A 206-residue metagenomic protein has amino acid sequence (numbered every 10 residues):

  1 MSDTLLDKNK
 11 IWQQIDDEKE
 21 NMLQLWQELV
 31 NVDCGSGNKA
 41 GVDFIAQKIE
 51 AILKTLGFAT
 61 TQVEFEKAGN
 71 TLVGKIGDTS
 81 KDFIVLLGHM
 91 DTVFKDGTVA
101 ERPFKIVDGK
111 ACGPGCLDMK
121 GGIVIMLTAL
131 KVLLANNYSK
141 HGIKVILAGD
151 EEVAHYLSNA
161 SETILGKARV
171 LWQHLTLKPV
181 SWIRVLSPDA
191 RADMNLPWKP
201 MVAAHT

Functional and structural regions predicted by a protein language model:
S2-P114, L134-Y138: Acidic/His- and Gly-rich active-site-bordering loop/insert found across diverse amide/peptide-bond hydrolases
N31, V85, C112, K144 (+3 more regions): Conserved beta-strand segments that form the floor/walls of ligand-binding pockets within enzyme and binding domains
T71-K75, H174, P197: Conserved hydrophobic/aromatic beta-strand scaffold that supports enzyme active sites
G77, K178, K199-A203: Solvent-exposed residues in well-ordered beta-strands and their adjoining turns, especially edge/terminal strands
G88, D189, P200: Pocket-edge structural micro-motifs
K120-N195: Acidic/histidine-rich catalytic neighborhood of metal-dependent amide-processing enzymes
